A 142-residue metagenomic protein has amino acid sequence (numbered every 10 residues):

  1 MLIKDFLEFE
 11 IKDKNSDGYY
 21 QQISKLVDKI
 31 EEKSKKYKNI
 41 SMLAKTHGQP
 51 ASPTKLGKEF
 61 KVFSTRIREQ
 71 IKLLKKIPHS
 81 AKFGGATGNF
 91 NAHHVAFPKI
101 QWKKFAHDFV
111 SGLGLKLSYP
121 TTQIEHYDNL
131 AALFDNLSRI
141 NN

Functional and structural regions predicted by a protein language model:
M1-N142: Conserved, well-structured ligand/cofactor-binding cores
